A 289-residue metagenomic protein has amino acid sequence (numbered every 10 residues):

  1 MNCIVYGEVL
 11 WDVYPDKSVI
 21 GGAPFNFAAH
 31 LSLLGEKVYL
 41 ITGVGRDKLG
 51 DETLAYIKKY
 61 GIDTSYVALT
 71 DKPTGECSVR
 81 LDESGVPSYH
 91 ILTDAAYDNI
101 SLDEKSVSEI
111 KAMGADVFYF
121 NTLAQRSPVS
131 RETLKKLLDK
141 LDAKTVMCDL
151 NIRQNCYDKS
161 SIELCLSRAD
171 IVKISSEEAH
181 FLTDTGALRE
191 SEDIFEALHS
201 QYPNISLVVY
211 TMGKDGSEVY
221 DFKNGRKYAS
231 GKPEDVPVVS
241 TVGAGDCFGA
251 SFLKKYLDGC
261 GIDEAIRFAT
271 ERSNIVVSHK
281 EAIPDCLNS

Functional and structural regions predicted by a protein language model:
M1-I4, Y56-K58, T64-V67, E83-K227 (+1 more regions): Ribokinase/PfkB-type carbohydrate-kinase core domain
C3, D12-C77, L81-V86, D94-Y97: Substrate-binding N-lobe of the ribokinase-like
G7: Active-site beta-alpha turn of Rossmann-fold NAD(P)-dependent dehydrogenases/reductases
W11-D12, H180, I283: Nucleotide phosphate-binding site architecture
I20-P24, S130, G245: Short, conserved glycine- and acidic-residue-centered signature motifs in active-site or ligand-binding loops
V44, L123, V236: Hydrophobic pocket-lining residues within nucleotide cofactor-binding pockets
G75, A96, T122-Q125, S273 (+1 more regions): Glycine-rich phosphate/pyrophosphate-binding beta-alpha loops
E190-S289: Conserved phosphate-binding/catalytic region of the ribokinase-like
